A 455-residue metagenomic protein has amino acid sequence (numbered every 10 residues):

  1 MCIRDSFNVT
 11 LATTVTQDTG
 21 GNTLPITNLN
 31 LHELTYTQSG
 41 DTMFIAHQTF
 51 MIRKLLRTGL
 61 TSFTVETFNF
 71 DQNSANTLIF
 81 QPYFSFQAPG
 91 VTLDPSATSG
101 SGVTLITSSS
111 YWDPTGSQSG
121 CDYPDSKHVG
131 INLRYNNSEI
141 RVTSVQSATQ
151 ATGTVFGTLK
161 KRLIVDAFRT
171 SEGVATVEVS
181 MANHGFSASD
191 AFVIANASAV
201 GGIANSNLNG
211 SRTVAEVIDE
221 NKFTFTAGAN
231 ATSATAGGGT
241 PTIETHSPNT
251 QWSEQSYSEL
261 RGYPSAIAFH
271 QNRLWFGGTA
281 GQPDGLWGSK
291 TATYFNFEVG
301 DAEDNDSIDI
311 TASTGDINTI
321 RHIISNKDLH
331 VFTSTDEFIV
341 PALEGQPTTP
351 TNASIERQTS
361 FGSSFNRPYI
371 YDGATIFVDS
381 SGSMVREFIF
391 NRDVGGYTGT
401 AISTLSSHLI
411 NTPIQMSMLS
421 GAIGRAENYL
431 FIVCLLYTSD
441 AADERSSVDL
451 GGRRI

Functional and structural regions predicted by a protein language model:
M1-D5, Y437-E444, I455: Conserved small/polar residues in nucleotide/adenosyl-binding loops
R4-F44, C121, V193, V299-S313 (+3 more regions): N-terminal assembly/attachment segments of tailed bacteriophage virion structural proteins
F7-L34, F70-S99, S109-K127, L133-G262: Small/polar beta-strand repeat architecture
L29-I79: Hydrophobic or amphipathic alpha-helical targeting/insertion segments
Q48-T67, T149, N221-A227, P283-G288 (+1 more regions): Short, surface-exposed terminal/edge motifs of secreted or surface/virion proteins that either
S247-Q271, G278-R425, R453: Beta-propeller and closely related beta-pinwheel folds
D449-I455: Hydrophobic alpha-helical segments, chiefly the membrane-spanning helices and signal/signal-anchor peptides
